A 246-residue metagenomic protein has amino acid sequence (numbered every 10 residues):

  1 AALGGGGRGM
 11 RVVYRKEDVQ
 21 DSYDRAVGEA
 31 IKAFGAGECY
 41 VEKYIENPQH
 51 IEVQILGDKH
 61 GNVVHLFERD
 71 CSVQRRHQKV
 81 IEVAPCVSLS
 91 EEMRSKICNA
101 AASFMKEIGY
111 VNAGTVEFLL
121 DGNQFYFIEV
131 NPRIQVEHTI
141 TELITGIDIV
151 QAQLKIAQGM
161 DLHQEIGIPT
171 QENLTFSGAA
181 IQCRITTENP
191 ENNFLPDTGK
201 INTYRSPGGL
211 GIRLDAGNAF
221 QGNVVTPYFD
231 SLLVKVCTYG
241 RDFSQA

Functional and structural regions predicted by a protein language model:
A1-G6, V12-Q245: ATP-dependent carboxylate activation and anion-phosphoryl transfer catalytic cores that bind Mg-ATP to form
